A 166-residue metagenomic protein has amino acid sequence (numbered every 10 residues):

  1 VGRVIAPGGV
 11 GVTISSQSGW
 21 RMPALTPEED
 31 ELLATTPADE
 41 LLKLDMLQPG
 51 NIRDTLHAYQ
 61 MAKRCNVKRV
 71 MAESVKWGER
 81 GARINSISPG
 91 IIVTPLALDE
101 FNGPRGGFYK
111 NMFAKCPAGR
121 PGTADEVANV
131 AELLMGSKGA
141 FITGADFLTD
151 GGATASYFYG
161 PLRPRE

Functional and structural regions predicted by a protein language model:
V1, N51, A58-Y59, R64-V67 (+3 more regions): C-terminal helical subdomain
V4: Conserved helix-to-beta-strand junction in the class I
P7-R80, P89-V93: Catalytic loop of short-chain dehydrogenase/reductase
V12, N85, A145: Rossmann-like NAD(H)/NADP(H) cofactor-binding core
A24-L25, A97-N102, F158-G160: Conserved catalytic-core motifs of eukaryotic protein kinase domains, centered on the activation segment
G78, R83, I142-G144: Short, small/polar-rich loop/turn modules that mediate ligand/substrate recognition or access, typified
A82, I91-D99, G103-A118: SDR active-site lid
T143-E166: Short C-terminal tail/terminal secondary-structure segment of NAD(P)H-dependent dehydrogenase/reductase domains
